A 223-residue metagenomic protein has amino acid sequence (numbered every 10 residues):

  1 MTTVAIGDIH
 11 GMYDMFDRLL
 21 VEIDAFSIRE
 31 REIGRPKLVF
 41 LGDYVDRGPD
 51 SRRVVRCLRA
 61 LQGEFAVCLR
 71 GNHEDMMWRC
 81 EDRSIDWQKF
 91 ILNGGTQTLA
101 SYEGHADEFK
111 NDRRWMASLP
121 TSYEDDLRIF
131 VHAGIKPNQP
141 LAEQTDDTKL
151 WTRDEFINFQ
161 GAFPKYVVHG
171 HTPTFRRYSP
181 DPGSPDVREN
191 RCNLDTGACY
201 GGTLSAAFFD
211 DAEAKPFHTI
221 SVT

Functional and structural regions predicted by a protein language model:
M1-V4, Y123-I129: Beta-strand-turn-beta hairpins that frame and shape the catalytic cleft of phosphate-ester-processing enzymes
M1-V55: N-terminal active-site segment of His-dependent metallophosphoesterases
A5, L38-F40, C68-L69, I129 (+2 more regions): Residue-level marker for buried hydrophobic side chains located in beta-strands that build the well-ordered beta-sheet
D8, D43, L58, G71-N72 (+6 more regions): Divalent metal-coordination and catalytic microenvironments
G11-D14, D46-P49, D75-W78, Y123 (+3 more regions): Active-site environment of divalent metal-dependent phosphoester hydrolases
I33-R35, R47-D126, T152-N158: Active-site neighborhood of divalent metal-dependent phosphoester bond hydrolases
E124, F130-H132, A206-D210: Short, well-ordered beta-strand micro-motif
T145-V222: Conserved beta-sheet core of the metallophosphoesterase superfamily
